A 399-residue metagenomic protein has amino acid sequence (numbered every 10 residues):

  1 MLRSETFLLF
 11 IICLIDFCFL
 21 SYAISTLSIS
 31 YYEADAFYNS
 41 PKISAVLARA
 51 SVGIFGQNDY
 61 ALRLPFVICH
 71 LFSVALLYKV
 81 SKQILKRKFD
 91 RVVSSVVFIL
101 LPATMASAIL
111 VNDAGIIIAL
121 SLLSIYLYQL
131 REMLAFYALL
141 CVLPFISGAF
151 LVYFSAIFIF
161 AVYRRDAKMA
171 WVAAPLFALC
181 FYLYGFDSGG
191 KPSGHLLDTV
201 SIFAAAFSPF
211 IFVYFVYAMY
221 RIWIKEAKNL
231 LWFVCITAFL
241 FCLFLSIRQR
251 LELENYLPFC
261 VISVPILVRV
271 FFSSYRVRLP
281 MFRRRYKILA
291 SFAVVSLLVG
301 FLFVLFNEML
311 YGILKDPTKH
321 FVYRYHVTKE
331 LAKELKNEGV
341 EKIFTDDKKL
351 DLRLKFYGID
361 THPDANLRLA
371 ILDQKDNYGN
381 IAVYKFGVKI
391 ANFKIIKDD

Functional and structural regions predicted by a protein language model:
L64-I84: Transmembrane-helix motifs of polytopic, lipid-linked glycan transferases
L77-L100, I118: Transmembrane-helix signature of polytopic, membrane-embedded enzymes that assemble or transfer cell-envelope glycans
A106-A114: Short acidic/glycine- and proline-prone juxtamembrane loop motifs at membrane-interface regions of multi-pass membrane
I116-A135: Specific aromatic-rich, kink-prone transmembrane helix
L134-L151, A156-F160, C242-L243: Membrane-interface alpha helices of multi-pass inner-membrane proteins
R250-R283: Hydrophobic/aromatic-rich transmembrane helices and adjacent perimembrane loops
Y275-N307: Signature aromatic-anchored transmembrane alpha helix within multi-pass, membrane-resident enzymes that catalyze glycan
F303-K389: Short periplasmic/luminal acceptor-recognition loop of GT-C membrane glycosyltransferases, typified by
